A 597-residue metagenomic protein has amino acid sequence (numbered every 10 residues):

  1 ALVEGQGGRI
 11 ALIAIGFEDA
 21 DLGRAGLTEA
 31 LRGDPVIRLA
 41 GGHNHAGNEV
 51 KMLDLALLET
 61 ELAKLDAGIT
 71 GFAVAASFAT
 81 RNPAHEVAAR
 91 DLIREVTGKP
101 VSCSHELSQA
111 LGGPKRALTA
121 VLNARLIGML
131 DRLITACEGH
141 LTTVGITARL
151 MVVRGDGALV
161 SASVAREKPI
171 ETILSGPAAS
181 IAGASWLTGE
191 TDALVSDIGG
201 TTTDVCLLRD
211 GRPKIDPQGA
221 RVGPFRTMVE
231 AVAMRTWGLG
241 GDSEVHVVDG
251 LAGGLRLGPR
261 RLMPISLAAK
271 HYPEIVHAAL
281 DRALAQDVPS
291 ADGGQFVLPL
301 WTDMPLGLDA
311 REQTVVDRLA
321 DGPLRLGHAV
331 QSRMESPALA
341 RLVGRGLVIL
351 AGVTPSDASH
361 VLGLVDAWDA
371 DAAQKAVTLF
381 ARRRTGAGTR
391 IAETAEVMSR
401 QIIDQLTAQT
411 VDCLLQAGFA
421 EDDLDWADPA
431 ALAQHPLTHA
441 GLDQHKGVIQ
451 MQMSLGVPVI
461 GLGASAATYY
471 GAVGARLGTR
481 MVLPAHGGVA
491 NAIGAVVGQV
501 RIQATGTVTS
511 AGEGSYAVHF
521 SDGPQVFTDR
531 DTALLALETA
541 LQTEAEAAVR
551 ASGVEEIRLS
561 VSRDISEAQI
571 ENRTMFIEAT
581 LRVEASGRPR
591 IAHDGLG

Functional and structural regions predicted by a protein language model:
A1-G597: N-terminally biased helix-coil "hinge/interface" segments that flank
